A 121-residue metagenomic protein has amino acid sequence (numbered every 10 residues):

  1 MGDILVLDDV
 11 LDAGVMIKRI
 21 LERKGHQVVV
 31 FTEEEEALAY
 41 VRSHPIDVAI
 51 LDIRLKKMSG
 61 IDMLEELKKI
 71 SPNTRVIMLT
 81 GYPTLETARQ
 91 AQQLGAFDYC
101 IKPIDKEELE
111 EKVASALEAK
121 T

Functional and structural regions predicted by a protein language model:
L11-V29: Two-component/phosphorelay signaling modules centered on CheY-like receiver
V30-V48: Acidic, metal-coordinating helix/loop segments flanking the phosphotransfer/catalytic sites of two-component signaling
E33, S59-D62: Acidic catalytic/metal-coordinating carboxylates
A39, I61-N73: Short amphipathic alpha-helix used as the core "switch/output" element in two-component signaling
E86, I104-V113: C-terminal output helix
